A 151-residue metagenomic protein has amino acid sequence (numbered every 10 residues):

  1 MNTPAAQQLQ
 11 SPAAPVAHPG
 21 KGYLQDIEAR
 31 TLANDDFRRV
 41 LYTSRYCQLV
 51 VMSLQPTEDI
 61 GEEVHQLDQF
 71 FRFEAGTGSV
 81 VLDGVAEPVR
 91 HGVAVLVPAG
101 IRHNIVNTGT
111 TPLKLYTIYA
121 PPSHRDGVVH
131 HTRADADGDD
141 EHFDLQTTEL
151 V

Functional and structural regions predicted by a protein language model:
M1-Y46, H130-V151: A short, N-terminal "cap"/entry segment at the start of jelly-roll beta-barrel domains of the cupin/DSBH fold
L32-D36, V50-H65: Conserved short histidine dyad/triad with adjacent acidic residue
R45-C47, Q55-D59, T77-S79, A86 (+1 more regions): Short, charged/polar surface micro-motifs in flexible loops or helix N-caps
S53-Q55, V64-V80, I118: Short, conserved beta-strand element in jelly-roll/cupin
F70, T77-S79, A86, R102 (+1 more regions): Structural motif
V85-A99: Short acidic-glycine-tyrosine-enriched beta hairpin
A99-R125: Ligand-binding loop in jelly-roll beta-barrel domains
